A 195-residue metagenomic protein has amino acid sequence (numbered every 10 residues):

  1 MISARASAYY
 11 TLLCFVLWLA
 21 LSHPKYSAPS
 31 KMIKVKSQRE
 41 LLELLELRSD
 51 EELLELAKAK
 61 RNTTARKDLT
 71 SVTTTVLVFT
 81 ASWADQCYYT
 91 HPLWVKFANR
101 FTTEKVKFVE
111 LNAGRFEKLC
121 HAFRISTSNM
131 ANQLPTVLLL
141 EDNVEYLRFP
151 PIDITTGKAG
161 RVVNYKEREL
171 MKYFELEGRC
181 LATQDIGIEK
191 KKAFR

Functional and structural regions predicted by a protein language model:
M1-D68, L176-R195: Non-globular targeting/processing and membrane-anchoring segments
S3, A131-R195: Non-catalytic, surface beta->alpha helical segment in thiol-disulfide oxidoreductase systems
T70-D85: Short active-site neighborhood of thiol/selenol oxidoreductases, capturing the structured segment around
T75-F79, W94, F108, L134-E141: Short, structured motif recognition centered on aromatic/hydrophobic residues
A81-A84, A113-F116, D142-E145, D153-I154: Conserved beta-strand elements of beta-rich interaction domains across eukaryotes, especially beta-propellers
Q86-T103, N112: Typically the conserved alpha-helix immediately C-terminal to a functionally engaged Cys/Sec in thioredoxin-like
Y89-P92, H121-I125, P150-D153: Short coil/turn segments at secondary-structure boundaries
T103-H121: Thiol-based oxidoreductase modules, predominantly thioredoxin-like and allied folds used for disulfide exchange
